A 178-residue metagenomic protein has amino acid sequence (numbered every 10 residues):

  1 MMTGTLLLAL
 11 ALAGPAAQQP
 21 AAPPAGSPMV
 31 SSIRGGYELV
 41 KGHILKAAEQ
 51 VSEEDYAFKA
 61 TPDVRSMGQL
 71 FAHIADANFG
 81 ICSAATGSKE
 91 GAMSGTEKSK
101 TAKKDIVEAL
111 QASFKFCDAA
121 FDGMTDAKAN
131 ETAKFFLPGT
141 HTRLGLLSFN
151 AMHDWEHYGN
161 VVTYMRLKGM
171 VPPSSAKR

Functional and structural regions predicted by a protein language model:
M2-G14: Bacterial N-terminal signal peptides
Q19-G42: Short N-terminal segments immediately surrounding and downstream of signal-peptide cleavage
P20-P28, G87-S99: Acidic/histidine-rich, surface-exposed loop or edge segments in extracytoplasmic proteins
R34-E38, G42-L45, D55-G95, K134-R178: Short, contiguous alpha-helical
G36, A47, K98-K134, H141-W155: Acidic/histidine-rich alpha-helical segments that form the ligand environment of transition-metal centers
Q50, H73-D76, A112: Residues within well-ordered alpha-helical secondary structure of globular protein domains
S52-Y56, T86, D122, D126-A129: Short, flexible helix-adjacent loops and helix caps
